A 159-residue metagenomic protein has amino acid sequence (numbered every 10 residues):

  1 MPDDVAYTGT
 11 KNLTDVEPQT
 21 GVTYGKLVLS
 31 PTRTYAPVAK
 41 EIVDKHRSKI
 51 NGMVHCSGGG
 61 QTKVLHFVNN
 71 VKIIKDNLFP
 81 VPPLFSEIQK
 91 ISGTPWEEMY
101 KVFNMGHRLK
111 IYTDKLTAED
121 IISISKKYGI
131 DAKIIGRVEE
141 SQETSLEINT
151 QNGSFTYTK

Functional and structural regions predicted by a protein language model:
M1-K159: Helix-biased detector of long, well-ordered alpha-helical tracts
